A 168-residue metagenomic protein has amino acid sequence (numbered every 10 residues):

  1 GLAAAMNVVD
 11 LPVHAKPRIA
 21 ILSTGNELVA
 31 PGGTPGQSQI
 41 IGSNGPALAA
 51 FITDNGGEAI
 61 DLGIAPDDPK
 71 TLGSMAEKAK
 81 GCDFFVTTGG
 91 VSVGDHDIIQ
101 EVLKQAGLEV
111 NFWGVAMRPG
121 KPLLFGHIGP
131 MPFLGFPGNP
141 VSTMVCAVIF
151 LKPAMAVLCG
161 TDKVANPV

Functional and structural regions predicted by a protein language model:
G1-D61, P66: Short, glycine/charged-enriched hinge/interface segments at domain edges or termini
M6-V9, L28, F51, N55-E58 (+3 more regions): Change "in soluble alpha/beta enzymes" to "in soluble alpha/beta proteins
D10-A15, T53-D54, E77-A79, A116-M117 (+2 more regions): Solvent-exposed alpha-helices and their adjacent loops that cap or buttress functional pockets in soluble metabolic
N26-E27, G90-V93, G138: Short glycine-rich anion-binding loops that position phosphate/pyrophosphate groups of nucleotides and phosphorylated
I40-G45, A65-K70, W113-P122: A general structural motif
A49-Q105: N-terminal small/polar loop signature for handling phosphorylated ligands or for N-terminal nucleophile
V102-V168: Flexible glycine/proline-rich
